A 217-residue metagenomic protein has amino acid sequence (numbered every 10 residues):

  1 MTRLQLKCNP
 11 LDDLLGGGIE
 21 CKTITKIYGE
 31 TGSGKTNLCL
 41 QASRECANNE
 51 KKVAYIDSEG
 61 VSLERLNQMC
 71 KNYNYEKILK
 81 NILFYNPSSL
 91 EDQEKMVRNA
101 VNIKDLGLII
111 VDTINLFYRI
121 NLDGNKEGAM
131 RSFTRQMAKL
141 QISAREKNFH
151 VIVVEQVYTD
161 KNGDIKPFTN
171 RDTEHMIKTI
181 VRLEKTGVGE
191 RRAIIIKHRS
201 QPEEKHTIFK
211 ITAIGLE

Functional and structural regions predicted by a protein language model:
L6-I19: Pre-Walker A adenine-sensing motif
L14-G17, E30, E45-N49, M69-Y73 (+6 more regions): Conserved, well-folded catalytic cores of nucleic-acid-processing and energy-transducing macromolecular machines
E20-M96: Conserved P-loop
S62-R65, D92-E94, F117-I120, D160-G163 (+1 more regions): Switch/connector loops and helix/strand junctions flanking conserved nucleotide-binding motifs in nucleotide-processing
P87, V97-H175: P-loop NTPase motor core
Q93-I103, I194-R199: Short, surface-exposed amphipathic charged segments that create phosphate/polyanion-binding patches used for binding
I142-E217: Phosphate-binding/switch region of NTP-binding enzymes
